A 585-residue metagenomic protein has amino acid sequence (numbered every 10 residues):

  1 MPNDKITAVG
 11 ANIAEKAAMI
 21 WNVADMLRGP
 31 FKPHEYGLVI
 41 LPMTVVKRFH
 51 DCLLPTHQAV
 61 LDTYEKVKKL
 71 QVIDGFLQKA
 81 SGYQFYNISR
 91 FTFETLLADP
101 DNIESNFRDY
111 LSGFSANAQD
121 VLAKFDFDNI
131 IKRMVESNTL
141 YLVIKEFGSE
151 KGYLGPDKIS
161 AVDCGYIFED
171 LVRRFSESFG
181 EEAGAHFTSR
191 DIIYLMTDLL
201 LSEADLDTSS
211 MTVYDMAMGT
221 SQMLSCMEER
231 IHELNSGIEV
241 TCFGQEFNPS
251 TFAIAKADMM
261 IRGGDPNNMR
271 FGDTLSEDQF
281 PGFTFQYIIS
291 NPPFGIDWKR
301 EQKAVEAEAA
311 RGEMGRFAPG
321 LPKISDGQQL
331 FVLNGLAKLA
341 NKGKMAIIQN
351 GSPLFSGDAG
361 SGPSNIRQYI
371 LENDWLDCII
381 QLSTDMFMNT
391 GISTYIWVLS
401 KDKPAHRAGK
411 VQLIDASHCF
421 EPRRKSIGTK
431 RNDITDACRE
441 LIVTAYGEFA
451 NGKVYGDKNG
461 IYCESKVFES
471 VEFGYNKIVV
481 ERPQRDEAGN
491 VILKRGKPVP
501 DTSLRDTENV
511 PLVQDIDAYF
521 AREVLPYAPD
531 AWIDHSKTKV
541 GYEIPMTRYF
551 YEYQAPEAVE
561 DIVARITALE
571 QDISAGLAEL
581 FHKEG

Functional and structural regions predicted by a protein language model:
M1-A204, N268-Q279, Q381-T384, A408-D415 (+1 more regions): Non-catalytic, mostly N-terminal accessory regions of nucleic-acid modification and defense proteins
M26, E35-V45, L321-L399, I566: Conserved Class I SAM-dependent methyltransferase catalytic core
A183-S290, F294-E306, N350-S352, A359-I366 (+3 more regions): Conserved S-adenosyl-L-methionine
S225, A253, S290-P292, Q329-L333 (+15 more regions): Feature representing long, continuous alpha-helical segments
H232, M260, G264, P293 (+14 more regions): Hydrophobic alpha-helix feature that most strongly marks membrane-spanning transmembrane helices and their immediate
T284-F285, D326-Q328, K342-N350, L376-D377 (+7 more regions): Active-site lining segments that contact anionic ligands and/or coordinate catalytic metals
F294-D297, E301-S325: Conserved catalytic motifs of ABC-family nucleotide-binding domains
M388-R482: Flexible, glycine-/basic-rich loop-and-beta segments that form/coincide with the SAM-dependent methyltransferase
